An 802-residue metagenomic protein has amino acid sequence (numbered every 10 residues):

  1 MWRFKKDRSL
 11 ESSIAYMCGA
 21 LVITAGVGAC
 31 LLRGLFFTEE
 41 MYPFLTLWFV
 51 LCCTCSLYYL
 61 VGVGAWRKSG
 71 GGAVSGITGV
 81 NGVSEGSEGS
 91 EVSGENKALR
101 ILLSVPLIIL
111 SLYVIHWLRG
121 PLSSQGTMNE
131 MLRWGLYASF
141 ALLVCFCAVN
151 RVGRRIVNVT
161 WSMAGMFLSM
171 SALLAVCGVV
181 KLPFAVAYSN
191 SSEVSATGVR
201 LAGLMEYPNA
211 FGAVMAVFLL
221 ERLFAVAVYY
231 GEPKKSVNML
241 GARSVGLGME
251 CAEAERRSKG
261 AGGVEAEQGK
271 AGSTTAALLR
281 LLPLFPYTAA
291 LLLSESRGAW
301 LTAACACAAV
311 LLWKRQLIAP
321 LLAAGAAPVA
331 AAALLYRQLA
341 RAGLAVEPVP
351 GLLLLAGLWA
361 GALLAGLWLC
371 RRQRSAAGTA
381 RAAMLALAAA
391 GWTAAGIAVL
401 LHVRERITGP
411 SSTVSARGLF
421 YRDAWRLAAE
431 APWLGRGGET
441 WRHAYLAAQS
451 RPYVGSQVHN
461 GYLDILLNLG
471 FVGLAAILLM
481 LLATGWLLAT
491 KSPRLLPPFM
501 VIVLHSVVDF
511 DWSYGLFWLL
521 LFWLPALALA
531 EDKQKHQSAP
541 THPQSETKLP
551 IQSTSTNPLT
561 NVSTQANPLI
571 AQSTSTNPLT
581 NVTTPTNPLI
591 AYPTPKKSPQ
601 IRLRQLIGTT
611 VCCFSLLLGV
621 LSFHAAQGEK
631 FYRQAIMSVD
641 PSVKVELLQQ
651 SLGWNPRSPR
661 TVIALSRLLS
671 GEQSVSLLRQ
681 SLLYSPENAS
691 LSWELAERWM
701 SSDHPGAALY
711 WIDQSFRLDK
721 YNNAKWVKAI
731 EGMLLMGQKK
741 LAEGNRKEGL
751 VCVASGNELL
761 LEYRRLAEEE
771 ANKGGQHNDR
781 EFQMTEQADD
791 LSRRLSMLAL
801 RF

Functional and structural regions predicted by a protein language model:
W2-A15, K235-M239, T274, A330-Y336 (+9 more regions): A juxtamembrane structural motif centered on a specific transmembrane helix
W2-E11, W66-A98, Y230-L279, R374-R381 (+6 more regions): Membrane-interfacial, low-structure loops and terminal tails that flank and connect transmembrane helices in multi-pass
W2-R33, L47-Y59, L110-W117, N129-L143 (+10 more regions): Alpha-helical transmembrane segments of multi-pass inner-membrane proteins
L47, L51, P183-S192, S411-A431: Extracytoplasmic loop-helix module adjacent to an early transmembrane segment
L57-G71, E95-A98, V114-G126, V176 (+1 more regions): Transmembrane alpha-helix boundary signature
Y207, G418-S456, Y462-I465, L469-A476: TM-adjacent membrane-interface loops and short helices in multi-pass inner/ER membrane proteins
I397-A416, Q605-S642: Hydrophobic alpha-helical transmembrane segments in integral membrane proteins
F631-F802: C-terminal luminal/periplasmic domains and tails of membrane-associated envelope-modifying transferases
